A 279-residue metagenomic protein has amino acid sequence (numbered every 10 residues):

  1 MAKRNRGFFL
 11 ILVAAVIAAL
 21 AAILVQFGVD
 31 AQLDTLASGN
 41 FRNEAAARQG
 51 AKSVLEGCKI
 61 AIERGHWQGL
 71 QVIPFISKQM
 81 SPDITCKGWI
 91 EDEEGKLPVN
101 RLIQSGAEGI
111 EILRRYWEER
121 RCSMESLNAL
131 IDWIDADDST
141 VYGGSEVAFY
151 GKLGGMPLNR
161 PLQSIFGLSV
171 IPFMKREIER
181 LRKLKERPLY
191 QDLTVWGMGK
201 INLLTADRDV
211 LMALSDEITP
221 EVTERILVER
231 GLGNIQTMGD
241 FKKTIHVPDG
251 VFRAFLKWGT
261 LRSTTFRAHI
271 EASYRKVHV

Functional and structural regions predicted by a protein language model:
A2-V279: Compositionally biased linear targeting/interaction segments
